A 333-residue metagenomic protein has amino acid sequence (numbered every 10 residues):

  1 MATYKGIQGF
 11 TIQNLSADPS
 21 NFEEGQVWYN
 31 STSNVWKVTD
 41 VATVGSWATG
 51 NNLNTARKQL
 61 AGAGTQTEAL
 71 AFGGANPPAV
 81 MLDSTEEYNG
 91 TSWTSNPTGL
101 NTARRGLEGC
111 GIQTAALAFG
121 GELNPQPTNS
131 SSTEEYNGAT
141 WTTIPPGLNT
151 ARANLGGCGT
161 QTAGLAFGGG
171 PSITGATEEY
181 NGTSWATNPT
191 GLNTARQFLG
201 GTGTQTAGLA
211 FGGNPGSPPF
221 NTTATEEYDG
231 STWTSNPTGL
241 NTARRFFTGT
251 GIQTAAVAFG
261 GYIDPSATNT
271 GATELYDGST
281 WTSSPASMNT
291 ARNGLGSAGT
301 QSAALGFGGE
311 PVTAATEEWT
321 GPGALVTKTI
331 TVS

Functional and structural regions predicted by a protein language model:
M1-S333: Polar, enzyme-active/binding microenvironments
